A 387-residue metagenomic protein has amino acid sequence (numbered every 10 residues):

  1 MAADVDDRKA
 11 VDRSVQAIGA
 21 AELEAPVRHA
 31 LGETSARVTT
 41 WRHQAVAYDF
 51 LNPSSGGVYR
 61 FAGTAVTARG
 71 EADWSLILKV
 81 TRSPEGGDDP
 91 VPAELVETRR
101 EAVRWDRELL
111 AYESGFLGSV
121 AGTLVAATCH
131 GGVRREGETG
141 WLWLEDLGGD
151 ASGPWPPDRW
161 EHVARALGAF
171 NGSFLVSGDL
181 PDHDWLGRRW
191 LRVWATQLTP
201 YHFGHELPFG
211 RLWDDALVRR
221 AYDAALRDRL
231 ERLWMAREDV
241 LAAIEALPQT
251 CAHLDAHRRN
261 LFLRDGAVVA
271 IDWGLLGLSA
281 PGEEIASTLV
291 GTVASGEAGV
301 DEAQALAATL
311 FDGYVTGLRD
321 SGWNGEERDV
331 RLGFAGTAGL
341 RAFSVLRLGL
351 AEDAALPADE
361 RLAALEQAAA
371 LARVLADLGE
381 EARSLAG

Functional and structural regions predicted by a protein language model:
M1-G137, R264-V268, L385-G387: Conserved NTP-binding catalytic cores of kinases and kinase-like/nucleotidyltransferase enzymes across multiple kinase
G57-G70, I77, R237-E283: Active-site acidic catalytic loop and adjacent metal/ATP-binding pocket of ATP-dependent phosphoryl transfer enzymes
L95-E97, L110, G282-S321, G339-D359: Active-site activation/catalytic loop segments of kinase-like enzymes and analogous catalytic loops in related
A126-R134, G178-R192, N324-R331: Short, glycine/acidic-rich hinge or "gate" loops at secondary-structure transitions that mediate conformational
T139-G149: Conserved short submotifs of the Hanks-type protein kinase catalytic core that shape the nucleotide-binding pocket
L147-A169, L175-H253, R264, R361-A364: ATP-dependent phospho-/nucleotidyl transfer catalytic cores
A151, N171-G178, Y314, L318 (+2 more regions): A generic secondary-structure signal for well-formed alpha-helical elements
G336-G387: ATP/Mg2+ or Mg2+-diphosphate-binding catalytic cores that bind nucleotide phosphates or diphosphates via glycine-rich
